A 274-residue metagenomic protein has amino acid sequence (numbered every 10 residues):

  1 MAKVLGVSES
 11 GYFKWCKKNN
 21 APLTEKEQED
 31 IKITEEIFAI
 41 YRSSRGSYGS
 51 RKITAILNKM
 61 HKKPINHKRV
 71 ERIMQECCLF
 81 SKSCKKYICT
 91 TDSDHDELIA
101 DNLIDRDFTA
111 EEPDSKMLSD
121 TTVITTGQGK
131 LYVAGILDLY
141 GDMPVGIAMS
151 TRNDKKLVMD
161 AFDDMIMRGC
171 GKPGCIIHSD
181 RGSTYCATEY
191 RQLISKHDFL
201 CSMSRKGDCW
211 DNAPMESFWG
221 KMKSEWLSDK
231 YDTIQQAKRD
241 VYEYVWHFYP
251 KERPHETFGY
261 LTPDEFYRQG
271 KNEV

Functional and structural regions predicted by a protein language model:
M1-V274: Charged DNA-binding/catalytic regions of mobile-element recombinases
